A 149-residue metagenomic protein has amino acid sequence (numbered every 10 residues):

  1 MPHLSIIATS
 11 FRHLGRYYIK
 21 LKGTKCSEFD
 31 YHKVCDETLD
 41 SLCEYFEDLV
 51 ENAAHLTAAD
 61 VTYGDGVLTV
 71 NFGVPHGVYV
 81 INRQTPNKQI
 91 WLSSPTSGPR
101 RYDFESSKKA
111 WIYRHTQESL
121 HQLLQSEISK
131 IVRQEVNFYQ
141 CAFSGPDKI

Functional and structural regions predicted by a protein language model:
M1-C26: N-terminal mitochondrial targeting presequence
I19-H76, K108: Negatively charged, low-complexity tracts enriched in Asp/Glu with abundant Ser/Thr
L21, S27, H32-C35, N87-K88 (+3 more regions): Globin-like tetrapyrrole-binding proteins
F46, T85, S93-S94, D103-S106 (+3 more regions): N-terminal soluble domains immediately following signal/targeting peptides that reside in extracytoplasmic
Y63-G98: Hydrophobic/aromatic-rich, well-ordered segments within soluble, folded domains that form packed cores
D65, S94-T96, S106-K108, H115 (+1 more regions): Solvent-exposed, flexible loop/coil residues
K109-I149: Helix-rich interaction surfaces within compact, conserved domain-sized segments that mediate assembly or partner
